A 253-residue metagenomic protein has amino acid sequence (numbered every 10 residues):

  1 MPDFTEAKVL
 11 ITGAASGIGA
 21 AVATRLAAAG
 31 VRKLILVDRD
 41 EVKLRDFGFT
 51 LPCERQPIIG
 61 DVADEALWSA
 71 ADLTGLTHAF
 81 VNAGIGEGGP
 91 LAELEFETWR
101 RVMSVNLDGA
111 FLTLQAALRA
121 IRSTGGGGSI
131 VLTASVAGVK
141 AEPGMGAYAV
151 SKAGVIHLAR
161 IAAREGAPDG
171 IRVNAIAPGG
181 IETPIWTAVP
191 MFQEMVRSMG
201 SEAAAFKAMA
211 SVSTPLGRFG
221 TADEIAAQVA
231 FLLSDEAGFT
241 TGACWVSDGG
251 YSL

Functional and structural regions predicted by a protein language model:
A15-S16: Conserved glycine-rich cofactor-binding loop
I85, A92-F111, V131, V155: Catalytic Tyr-X3-Lys loop
P90-L91, T98-R100, V196, A210: Substrate-binding pocket helix/loop in short-chain dehydrogenase/reductase
F111, L216-S247, S252: C-terminal substrate-recognition "lid" of short-chain dehydrogenase/reductases
L114, S151, A159: Active-site helix of classical SDR
R119, R164-E165, G238: Alpha-helical segment proximal to the catalytic Tyr-Lys
S135: Residue(s) in the substrate-gating loop at a strand-loop-helix junction that position the organic substrate next
A167, R172, T240-G242: Short, small/polar-rich loop/turn modules that mediate ligand/substrate recognition or access, typified
